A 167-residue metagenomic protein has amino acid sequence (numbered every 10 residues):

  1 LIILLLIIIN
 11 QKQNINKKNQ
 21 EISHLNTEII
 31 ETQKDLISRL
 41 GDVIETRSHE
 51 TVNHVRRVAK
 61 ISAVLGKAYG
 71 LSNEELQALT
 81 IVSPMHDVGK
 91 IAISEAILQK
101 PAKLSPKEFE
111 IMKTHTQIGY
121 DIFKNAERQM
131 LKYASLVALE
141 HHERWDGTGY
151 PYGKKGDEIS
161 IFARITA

Functional and structural regions predicted by a protein language model:
L1-N19: Alpha-helical transmembrane signal-anchor helices
L4, L25-E28, M112: Short N-terminal helix-initiation segments at or just after the protein's N-terminus
K17, E21-D35: Short, charged amphipathic alpha-helical "coupling" segments at sensory-output junctions in signaling proteins
K34, G41-A167: Metal-dependent catalytic cores of enzymes that make or break cyclic nucleotides and related phosphoester linkages
